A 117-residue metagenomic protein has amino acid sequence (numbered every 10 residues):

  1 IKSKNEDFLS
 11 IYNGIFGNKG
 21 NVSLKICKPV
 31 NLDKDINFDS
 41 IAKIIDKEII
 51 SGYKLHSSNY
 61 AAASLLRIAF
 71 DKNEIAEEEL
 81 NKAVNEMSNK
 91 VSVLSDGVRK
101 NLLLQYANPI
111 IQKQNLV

Functional and structural regions predicted by a protein language model:
I1-V117: Membrane-interfacial terminal anchoring regions of lipid-handling membrane enzymes
